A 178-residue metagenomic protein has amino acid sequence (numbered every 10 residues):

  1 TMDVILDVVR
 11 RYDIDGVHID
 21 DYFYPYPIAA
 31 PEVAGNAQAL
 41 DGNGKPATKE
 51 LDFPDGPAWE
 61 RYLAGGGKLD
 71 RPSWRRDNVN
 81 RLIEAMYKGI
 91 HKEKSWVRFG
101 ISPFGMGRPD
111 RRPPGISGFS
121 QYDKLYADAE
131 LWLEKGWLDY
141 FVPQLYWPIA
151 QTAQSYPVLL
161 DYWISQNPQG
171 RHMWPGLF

Functional and structural regions predicted by a protein language model:
T1-W137, Q144-W147: Polysaccharide-binding and catalytic clefts of secreted carbohydrate-active enzymes
G115-I116, W147-A150, S155-F178: C-terminal soluble interaction/assembly domains
